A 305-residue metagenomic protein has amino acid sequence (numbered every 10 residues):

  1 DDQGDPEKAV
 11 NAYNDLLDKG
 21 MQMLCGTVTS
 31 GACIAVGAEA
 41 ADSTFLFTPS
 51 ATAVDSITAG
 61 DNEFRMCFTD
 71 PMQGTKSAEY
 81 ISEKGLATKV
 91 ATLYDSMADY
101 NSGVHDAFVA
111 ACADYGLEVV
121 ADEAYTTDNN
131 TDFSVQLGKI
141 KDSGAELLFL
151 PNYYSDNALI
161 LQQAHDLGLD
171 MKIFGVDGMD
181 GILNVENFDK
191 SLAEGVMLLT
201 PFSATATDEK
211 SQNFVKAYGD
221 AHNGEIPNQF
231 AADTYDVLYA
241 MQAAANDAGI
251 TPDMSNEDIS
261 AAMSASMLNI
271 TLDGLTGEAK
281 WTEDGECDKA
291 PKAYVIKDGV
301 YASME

Functional and structural regions predicted by a protein language model:
D1-S56, Y125-T131, A158, K280: Beta-alpha junction/loop-to-helix N-cap segments that form part of ligand/metal-binding clefts
A9, M66-K89, S102-V104, N130-S134 (+4 more regions): Hydrophobic alpha-helical segments within soluble ligand-binding/sensing domains
N14-Q22, G37-D42, E79-A87, V109-L117 (+6 more regions): Sec-exported extracytoplasmic/periplasmic mature domains
L16-V28, F47-P49, K89-L93, G144-Y154 (+3 more regions): Periplasmic-binding protein-like
E39-S43, V104-L199: Extracellular/periplasmic bilobed ligand-binding domains
E63-A124, L147, M241: An alpha-beta-alpha
L161-Y235, V295, V300-S303: Extracellular/periplasmic periplasmic-binding protein-like sensory domains
D220-A231, Q242-V300: Segments of small-molecule ligand-sensing domains
